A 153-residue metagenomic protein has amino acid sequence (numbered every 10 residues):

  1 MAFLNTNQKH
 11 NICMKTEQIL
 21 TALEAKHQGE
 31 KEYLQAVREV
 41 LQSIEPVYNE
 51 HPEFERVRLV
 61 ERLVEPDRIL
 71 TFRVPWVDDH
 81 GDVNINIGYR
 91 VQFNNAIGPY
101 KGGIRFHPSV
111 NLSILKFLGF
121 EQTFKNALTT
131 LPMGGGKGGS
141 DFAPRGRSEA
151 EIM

Functional and structural regions predicted by a protein language model:
M1-C13: Short, Lys/Arg-enriched N-terminal segments with co-localized hydrophobic residues within the first ~10-30 amino acids
C13-M153: N-terminal ligand-binding/catalytic initiation module
